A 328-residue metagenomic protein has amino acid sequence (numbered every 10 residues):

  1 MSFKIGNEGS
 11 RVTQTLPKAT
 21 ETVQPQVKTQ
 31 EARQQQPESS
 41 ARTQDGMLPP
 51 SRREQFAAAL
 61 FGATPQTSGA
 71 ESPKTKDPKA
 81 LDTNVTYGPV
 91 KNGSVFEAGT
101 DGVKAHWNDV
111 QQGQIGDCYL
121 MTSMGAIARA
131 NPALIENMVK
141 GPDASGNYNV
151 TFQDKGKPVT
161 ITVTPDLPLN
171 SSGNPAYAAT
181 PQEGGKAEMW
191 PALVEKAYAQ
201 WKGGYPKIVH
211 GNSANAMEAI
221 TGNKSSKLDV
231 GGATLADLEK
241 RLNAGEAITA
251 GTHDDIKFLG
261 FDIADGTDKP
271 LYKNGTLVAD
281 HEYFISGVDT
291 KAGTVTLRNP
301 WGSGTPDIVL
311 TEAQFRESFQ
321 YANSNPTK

Functional and structural regions predicted by a protein language model:
M1-P50, T67, T327-K328: Non-Sec secretion/translocation targeting segments of pathogen effectors
P49-K328: Accessory/interaction modules and long regulatory regions
